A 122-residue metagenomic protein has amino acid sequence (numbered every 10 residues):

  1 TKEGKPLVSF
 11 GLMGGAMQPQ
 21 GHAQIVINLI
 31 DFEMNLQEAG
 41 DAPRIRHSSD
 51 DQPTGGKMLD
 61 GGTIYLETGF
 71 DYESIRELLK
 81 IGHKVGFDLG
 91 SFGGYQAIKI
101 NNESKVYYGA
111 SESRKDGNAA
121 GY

Functional and structural regions predicted by a protein language model:
T1-D88: Proteins synthesized as precursors that undergo proteolytic processing into mature forms
Y72-Y122: In a subset of proteins, long, contiguous C-terminal domains/tails are tracked
